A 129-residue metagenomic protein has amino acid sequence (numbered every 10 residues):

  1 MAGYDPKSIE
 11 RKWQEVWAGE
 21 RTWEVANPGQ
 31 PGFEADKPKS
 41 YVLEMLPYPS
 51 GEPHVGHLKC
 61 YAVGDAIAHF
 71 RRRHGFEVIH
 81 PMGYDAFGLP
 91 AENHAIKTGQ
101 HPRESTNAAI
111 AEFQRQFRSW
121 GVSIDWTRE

Functional and structural regions predicted by a protein language model:
M1-E129: N-terminal, positively charged nucleic-acid-binding surface of large information/translation enzymes
